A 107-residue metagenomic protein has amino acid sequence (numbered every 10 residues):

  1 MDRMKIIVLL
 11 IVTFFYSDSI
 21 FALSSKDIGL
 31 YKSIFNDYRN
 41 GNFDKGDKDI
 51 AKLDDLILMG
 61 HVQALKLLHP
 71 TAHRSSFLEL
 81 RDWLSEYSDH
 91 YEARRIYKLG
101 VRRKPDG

Functional and structural regions predicted by a protein language model:
D2-L10: Sec-dependent signal peptide recognition, specifically the positively charged N-region followed immediately by
F21-G107: Acidic, polar-rich low-complexity tracts and alpha-helical solenoid repeat scaffolds
